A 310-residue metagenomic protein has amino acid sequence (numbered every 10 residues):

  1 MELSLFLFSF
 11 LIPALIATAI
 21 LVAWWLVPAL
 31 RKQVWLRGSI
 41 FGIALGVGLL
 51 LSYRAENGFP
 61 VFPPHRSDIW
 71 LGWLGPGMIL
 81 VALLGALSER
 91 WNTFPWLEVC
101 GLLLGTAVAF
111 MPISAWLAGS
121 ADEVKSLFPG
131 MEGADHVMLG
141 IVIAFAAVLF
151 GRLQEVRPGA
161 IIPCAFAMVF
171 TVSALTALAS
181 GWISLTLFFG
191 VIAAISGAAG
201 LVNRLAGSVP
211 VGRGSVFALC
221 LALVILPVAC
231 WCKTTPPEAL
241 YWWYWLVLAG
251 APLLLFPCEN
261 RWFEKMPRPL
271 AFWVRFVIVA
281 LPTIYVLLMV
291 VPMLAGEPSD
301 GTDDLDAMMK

Functional and structural regions predicted by a protein language model:
M1-A14, L185-I192, A199-K310: C-terminal transmembrane helix-loop-helix hairpin of multi-pass membrane proteins
M1-P64, F276-D300: N-terminal signal-anchor module of multipass membrane proteins
E2-I16, V61-I79, V124-V142, I183-A194 (+1 more regions): Structural signature of hydrophobic alpha-helical transmembrane segments
L11-V22, G72-S88, G105-F110, V137-L149 (+3 more regions): Hydrophobic cores of alpha-helical transmembrane segments in multi-pass inner/ER membrane proteins, independent
T18-A29, L50, R54, A82-E89 (+9 more regions): Short hydrophobic alpha-helical membrane-anchoring segments
W25-G38, A86-C100, F150-I162, W182-S184 (+2 more regions): Membrane-helix interface "capping/anchor" motifs
A44-G119: Long, hydrophobic/aromatic-enriched structural stretches that serve as scaffold segments
G105-C220, V224-K233: Generic multipass alpha-helical transmembrane bundles of integral membrane proteins
